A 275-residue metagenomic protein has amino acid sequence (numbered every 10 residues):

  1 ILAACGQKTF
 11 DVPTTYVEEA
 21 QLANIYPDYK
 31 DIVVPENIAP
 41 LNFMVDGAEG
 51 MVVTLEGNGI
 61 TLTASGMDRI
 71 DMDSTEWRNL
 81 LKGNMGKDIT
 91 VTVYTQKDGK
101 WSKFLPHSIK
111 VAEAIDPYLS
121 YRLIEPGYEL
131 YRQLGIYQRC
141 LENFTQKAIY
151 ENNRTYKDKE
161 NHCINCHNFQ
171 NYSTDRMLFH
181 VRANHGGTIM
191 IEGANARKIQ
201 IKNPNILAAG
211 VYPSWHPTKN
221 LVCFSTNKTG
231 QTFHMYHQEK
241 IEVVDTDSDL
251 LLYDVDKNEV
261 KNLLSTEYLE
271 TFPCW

Functional and structural regions predicted by a protein language model:
A3-A4: C-terminal motif of bacterial Sec signal peptides marking the signal peptidase cleavage site
V17-D28, I60-E76, E142-H162, E192-A209 (+1 more regions): Multi-bladed beta-propeller domains
I25, W101-E129, I206: Low-complexity, Pro/Ser/Thr- and charge-rich linker/hinge segments at domain boundaries
Y26-G47: Contiguous beta-strand segments within globular domains
V33, R154-L178, P204-S225, T266-W275: Conserved beta-propeller blade repeats
K82-D98: Short, aromatic- and glycine-rich surface loops/edge beta-strands on solvent-exposed regions
P117-L130, M190, F224-D245: Short, conserved, GDST-rich strand-edge loop motifs in beta-rich repeat architectures
L119-Q200, I206: Conserved, compact domain cores that house catalytic/ligand-binding motifs in diverse enzymes and effector modules
